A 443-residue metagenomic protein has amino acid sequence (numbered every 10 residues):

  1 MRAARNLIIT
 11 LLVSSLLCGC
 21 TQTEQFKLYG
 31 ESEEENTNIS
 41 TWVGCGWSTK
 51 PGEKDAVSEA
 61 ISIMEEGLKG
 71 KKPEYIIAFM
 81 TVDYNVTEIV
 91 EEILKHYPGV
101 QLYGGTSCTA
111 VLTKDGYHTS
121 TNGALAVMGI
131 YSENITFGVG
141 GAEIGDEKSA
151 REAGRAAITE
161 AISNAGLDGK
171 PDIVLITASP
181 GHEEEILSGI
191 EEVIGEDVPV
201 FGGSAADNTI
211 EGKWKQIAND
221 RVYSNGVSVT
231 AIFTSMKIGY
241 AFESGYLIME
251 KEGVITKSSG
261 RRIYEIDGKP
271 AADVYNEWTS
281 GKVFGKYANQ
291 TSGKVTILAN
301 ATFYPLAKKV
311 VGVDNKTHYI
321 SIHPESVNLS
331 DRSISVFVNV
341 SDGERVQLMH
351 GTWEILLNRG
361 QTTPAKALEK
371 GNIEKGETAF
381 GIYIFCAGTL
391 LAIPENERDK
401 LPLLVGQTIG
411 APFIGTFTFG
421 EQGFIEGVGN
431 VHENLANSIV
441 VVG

Functional and structural regions predicted by a protein language model:
M1-I8: Bacterial N-terminal signal peptides that target proteins for export
I9-L16: Bacterial N-terminal signal peptides
T23-Q25: Extended, charged interaction scaffolds in large complex subunits
Y29-Y75, M80-N85, I89-H96, V100-G381 (+3 more regions): Small-residue-enriched flexible segments
